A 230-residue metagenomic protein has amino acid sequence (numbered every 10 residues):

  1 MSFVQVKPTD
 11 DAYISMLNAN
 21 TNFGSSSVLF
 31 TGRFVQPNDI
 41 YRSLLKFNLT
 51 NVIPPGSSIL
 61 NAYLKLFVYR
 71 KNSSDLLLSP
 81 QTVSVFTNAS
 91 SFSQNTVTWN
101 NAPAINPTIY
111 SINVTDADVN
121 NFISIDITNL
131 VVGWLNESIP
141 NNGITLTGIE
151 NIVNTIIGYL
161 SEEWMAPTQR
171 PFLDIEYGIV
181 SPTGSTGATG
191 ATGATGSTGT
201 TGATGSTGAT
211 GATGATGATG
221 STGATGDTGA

Functional and structural regions predicted by a protein language model:
M1-M16, A104: Short, intrinsically disordered N-terminal pre-domain segments
F3-T9, N136-A188: Proprotein-processing/basic-patch segments
M16-R70: A short beta-strand-loop element at or near the start of a globular domain
V28, P103-W164: Cysteine-clustered segments with highest specificity for TGF-beta superfamily mature ligands
F47, A62-L64, V85, I125 (+1 more regions): Residue-level detector of buried hydrophobic side-chain packing in well-ordered secondary-structure elements
K65-N95, G148-N151, A166: Short edge-strand/loop segments of extracellular domains
S90-N106: Acidic Ser/Thr/Pro-rich low-complexity disordered segments that often serve as glycosylated linkers/stalks around
G178-G229: Collagen/collagen-like triple-helix recognition
